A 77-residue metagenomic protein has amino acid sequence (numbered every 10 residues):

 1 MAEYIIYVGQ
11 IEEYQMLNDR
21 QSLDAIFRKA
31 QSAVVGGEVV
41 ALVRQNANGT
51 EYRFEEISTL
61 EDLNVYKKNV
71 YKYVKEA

Functional and structural regions predicted by a protein language model:
M1-Y14: Short aromatic-glycine-(Arg/Gly/Cys) micro-motifs in beta-strand/loop hairpins
E3-Y4, I26-A30, T59: Intrinsically disordered, low-complexity boundary segments flanking structured domains
I11-D24: A short, exposed loop/beta-hairpin motif centered on an aromatic-Gly-Thr core
Q21-A41: A short, charged, amphipathic alpha-helix used as a generic interaction element across diverse proteins
V35-A77: Short, mixed-charge low-complexity intrinsically disordered segments
